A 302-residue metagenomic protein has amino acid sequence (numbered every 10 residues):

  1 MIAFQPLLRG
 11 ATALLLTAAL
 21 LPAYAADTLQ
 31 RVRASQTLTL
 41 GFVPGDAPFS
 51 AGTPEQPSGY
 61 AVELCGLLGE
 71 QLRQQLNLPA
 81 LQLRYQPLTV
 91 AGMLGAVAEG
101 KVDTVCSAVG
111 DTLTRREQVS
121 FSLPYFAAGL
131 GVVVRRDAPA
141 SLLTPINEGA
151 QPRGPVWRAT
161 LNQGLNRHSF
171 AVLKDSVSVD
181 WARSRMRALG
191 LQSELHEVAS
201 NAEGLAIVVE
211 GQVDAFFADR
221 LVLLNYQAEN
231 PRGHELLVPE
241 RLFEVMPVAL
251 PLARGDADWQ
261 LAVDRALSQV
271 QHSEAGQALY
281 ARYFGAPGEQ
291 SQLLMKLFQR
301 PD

Functional and structural regions predicted by a protein language model:
L20-L21: N-terminal signal peptide c-region/cleavage motif recognized by signal peptidases
A26-V109, L113-E117, E197: Extracytoplasmic small-molecule ligand-binding "clamshell" domains of the periplasmic binding protein/Venus flytrap
G41-D46, Q86-A91, G100-T112, R135-R136 (+5 more regions): Beta->alpha turn/N-cap motifs
V43-G45, F126-S141, R220-L267, A286-D302: Periplasmic-binding protein-like
A51-P54, G66-Q82, S141-Q151, R158-R167 (+3 more regions): Ligand-binding cleft/hinge of the Venus flytrap
G59-Q71, R136-A159, L165-S169, V245-P287: Extended ligand-binding regions for polar small-molecule ligands
L78-N162, E235-L242, F298-Q299: Acidic, polar ligand-binding/catalytic clefts
A91-G92, C106-Q118, W181-A188, A206-E244: A ligand-binding cleft/hinge motif common to bilobed small-molecule-binding domains
